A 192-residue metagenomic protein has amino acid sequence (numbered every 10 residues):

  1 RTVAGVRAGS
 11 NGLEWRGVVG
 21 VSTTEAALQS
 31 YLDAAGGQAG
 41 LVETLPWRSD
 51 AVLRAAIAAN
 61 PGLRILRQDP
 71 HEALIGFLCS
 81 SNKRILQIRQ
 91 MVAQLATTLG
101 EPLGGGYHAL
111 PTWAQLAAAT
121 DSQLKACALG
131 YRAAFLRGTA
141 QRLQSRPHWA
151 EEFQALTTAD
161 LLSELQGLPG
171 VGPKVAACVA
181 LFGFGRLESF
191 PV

Functional and structural regions predicted by a protein language model:
R1-V192: HhH-family (HhH-GPD) DNA N-glycosylase catalytic core used in base-excision repair
